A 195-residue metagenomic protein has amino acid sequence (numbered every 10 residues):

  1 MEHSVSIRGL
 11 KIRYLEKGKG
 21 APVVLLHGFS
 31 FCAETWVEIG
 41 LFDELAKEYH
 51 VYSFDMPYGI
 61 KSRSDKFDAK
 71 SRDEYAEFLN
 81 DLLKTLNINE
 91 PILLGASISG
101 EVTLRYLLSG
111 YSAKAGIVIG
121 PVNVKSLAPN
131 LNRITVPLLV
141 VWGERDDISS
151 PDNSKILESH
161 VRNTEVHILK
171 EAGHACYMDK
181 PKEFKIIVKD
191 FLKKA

Functional and structural regions predicted by a protein language model:
S30-L41: The serine-hydrolase catalytic nucleophile loop
L45-R63: Conserved alpha/beta-hydrolase
E74-E90: Conserved acidic catalytic loop of the alpha/beta-hydrolase fold
G95-T103: Gly/Ala-rich beta-loop-alpha elbow adjacent to hydrolase catalytic centers
S112-N123: A conserved short beta-strand
I134, V140-W142: Short beta-strand/loop motif that positions the catalytic acidic residue of the alpha/beta-hydrolase fold
R145-S149: Acidic catalytic loop of the alpha/beta-hydrolase fold
A172-P181: Catalytic histidine-centered segment of alpha/beta-hydrolase-like enzymes
